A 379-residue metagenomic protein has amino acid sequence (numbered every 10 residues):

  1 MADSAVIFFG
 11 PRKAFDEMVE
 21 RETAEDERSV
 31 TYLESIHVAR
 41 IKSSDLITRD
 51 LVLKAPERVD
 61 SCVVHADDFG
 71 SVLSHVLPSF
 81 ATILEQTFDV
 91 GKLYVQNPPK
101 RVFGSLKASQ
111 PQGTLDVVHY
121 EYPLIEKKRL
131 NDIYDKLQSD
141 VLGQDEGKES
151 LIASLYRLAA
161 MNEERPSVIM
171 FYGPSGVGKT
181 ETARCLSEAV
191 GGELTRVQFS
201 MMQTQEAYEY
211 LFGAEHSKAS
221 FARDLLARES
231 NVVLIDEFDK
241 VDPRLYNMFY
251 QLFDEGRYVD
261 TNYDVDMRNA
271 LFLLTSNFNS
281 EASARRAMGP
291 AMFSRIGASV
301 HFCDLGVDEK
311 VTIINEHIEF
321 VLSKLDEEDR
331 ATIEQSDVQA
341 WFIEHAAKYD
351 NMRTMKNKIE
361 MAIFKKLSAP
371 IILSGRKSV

Functional and structural regions predicted by a protein language model:
M1-Y120: N-terminal accessory segments that target, anchor, or regulate ATP-driven/P-loop NTPase machines and associated
S4-V30, R165-V197: Walker A/P-loop
S44-R58, F212-E237, N262-Y263: Conserved alpha-helical scaffold flanking the Walker A/P-loop in AAA+ ATPase domains
V90, N97-F103, S217-F221, E237-L245 (+2 more regions): Canonical AAA+ ATPase core
S105-I125, G192-L194, R286-D304: A short helix-turn-beta junction within AAA+ P-loop NTPase domains corresponding to the substrate/partner-engaging
Q110-T114, T312-E328: Conserved AAA+ ATPase "sensor/coupling" helix adjacent to the nucleotide-binding pocket
K127-V168, M361-L367: Pre-Walker A (pre-P-loop) alpha-helix and adjacent loop at the N terminus of AAA/AAA+ ATPase modules, a conserved
A189-S217: AAA+/P-loop NTPase substrate/partner-engagement loops
